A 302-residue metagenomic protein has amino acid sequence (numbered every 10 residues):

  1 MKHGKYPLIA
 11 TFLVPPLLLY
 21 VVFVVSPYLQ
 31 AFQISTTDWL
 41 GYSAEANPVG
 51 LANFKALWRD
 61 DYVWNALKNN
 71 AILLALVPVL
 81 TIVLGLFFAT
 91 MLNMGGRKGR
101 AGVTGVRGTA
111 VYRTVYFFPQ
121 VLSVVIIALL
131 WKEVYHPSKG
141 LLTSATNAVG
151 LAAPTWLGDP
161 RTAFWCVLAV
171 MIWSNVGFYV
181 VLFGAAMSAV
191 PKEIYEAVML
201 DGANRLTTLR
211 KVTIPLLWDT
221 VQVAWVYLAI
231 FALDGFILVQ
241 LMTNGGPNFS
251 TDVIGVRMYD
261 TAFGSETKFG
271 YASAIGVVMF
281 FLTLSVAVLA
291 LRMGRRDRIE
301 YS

Functional and structural regions predicted by a protein language model:
K5-S302: A structural signal for multi-pass alpha-helical bundles of membrane permease subunits that mediate small-molecule
